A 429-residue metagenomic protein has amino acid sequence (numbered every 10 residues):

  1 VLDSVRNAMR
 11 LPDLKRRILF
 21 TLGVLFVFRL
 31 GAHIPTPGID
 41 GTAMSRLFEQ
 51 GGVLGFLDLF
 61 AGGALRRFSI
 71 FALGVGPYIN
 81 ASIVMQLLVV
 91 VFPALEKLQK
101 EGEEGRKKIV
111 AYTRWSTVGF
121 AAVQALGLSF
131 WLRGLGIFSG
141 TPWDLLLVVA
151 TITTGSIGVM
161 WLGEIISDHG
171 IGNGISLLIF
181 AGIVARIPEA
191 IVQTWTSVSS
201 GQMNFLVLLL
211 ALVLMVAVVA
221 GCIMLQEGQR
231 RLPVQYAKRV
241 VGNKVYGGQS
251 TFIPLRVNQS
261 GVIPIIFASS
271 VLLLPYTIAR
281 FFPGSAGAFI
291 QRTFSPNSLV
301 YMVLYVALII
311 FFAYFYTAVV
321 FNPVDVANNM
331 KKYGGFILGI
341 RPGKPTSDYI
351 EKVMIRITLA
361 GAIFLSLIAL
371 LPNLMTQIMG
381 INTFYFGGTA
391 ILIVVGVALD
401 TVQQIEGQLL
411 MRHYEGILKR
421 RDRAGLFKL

Functional and structural regions predicted by a protein language model:
V1-Q99, E103-L429: N-terminal cationic and glycine-rich segments that engage phosphates or anionic surfaces
